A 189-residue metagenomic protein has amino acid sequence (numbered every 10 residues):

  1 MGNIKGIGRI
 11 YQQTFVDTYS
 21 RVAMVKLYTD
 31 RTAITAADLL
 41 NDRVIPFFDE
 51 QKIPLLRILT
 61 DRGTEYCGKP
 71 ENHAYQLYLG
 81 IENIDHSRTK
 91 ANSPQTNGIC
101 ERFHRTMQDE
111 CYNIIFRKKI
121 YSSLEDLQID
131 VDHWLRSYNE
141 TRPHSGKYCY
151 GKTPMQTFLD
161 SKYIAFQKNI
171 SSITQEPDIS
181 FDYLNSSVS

Functional and structural regions predicted by a protein language model:
M1-Q12, T18-D132, R136: RNase H-like DDE/DDD metal-dependent nuclease/strand-transfer catalytic core used by mobile genetic elements
E82-I84, T106-S189: C-terminal domain-tail junction helix/linker
